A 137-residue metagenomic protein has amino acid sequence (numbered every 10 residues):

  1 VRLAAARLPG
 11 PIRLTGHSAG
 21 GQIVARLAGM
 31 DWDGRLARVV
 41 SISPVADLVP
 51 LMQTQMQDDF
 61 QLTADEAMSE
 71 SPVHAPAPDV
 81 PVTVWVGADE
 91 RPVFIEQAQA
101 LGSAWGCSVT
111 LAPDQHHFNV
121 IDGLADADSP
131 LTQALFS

Functional and structural regions predicted by a protein language model:
V1, M56-D59, D126-S129: Short, hinge-like loop/turn segments at secondary-structure boundaries
R2-Q57, A67: Primarily recognizes the serine-hydrolase "nucleophile elbow" in alpha/beta-hydrolase and SGNH/GDSL folds
H17, V86, H117: Histidine-centered active-site/metal-ligand motif
R38-Q53, L62-A100: The feature captures the conserved acid-bearing segment of alpha/beta-hydrolase catalytic domains
E96-G102, G106-S137: C-terminal catalytic histidine-bearing segment of alpha/beta-hydrolase fold enzymes
